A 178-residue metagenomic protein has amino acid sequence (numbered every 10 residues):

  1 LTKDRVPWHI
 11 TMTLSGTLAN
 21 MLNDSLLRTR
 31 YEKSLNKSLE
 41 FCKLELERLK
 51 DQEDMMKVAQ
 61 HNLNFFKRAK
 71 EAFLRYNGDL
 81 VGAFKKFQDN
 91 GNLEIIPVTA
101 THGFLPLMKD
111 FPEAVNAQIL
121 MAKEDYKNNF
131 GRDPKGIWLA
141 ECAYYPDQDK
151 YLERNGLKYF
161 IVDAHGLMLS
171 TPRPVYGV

Functional and structural regions predicted by a protein language model:
L1-V178: Carbohydrate-active enzymes and regulators
